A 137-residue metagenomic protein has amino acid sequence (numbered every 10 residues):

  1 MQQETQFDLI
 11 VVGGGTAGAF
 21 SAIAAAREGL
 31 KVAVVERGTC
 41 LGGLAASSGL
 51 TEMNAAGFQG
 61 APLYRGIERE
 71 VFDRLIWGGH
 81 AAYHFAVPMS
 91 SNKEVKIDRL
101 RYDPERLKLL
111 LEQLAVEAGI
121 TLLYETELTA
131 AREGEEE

Functional and structural regions predicted by a protein language model:
M1-Q2, D8, M89-N92: A short alpha-helix capping/helix-coil boundary motif
Q3-A17, A33: Beta1/beta-strand and adjacent pyrophosphate-binding region of the FAD-binding site in flavoprotein oxidoreductases
Q3-T5, G29, G134-E136: Intrinsic disorder/low-complexity segments enriched in polar/small residues
T5-F7, F20, V95-I97: A short, structure-level motif marking secondary-structure boundaries and short turns
Q6-D8, E125, E137: Phosphate-coordination loops involved in phosphoryl transfer and adenosine-cofactor binding
A17, S21-A26: Small-residue (primarily alanine) positions within well-ordered alpha-helices, especially packing/interaction faces
A24, L30-K31, R37-A130, G134: Conserved N-terminal/central alpha/beta ligand/cofactor-binding core
